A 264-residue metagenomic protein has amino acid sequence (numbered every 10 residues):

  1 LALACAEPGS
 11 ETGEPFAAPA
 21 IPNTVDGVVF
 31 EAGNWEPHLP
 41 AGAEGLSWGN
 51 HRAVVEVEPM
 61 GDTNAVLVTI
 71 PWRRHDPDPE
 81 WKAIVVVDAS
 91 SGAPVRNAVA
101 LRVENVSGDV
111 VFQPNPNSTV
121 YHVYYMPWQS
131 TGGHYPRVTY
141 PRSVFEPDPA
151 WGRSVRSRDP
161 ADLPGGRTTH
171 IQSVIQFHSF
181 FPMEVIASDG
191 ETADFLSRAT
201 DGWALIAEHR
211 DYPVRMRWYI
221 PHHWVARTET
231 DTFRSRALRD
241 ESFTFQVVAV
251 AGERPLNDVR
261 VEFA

Functional and structural regions predicted by a protein language model:
L1-L3, A264: Accessible peptide chain termini
L3-P15: Ser/Thr-rich, Pro/Gly/Ala-heavy low-complexity intrinsically disordered linkers and tails of secreted extracellular
P15-I220, W224, E229-A264: Alpha-mannosidase-like glycoside hydrolase catalytic domains involved in N-glycan trimming, generalizing to other
